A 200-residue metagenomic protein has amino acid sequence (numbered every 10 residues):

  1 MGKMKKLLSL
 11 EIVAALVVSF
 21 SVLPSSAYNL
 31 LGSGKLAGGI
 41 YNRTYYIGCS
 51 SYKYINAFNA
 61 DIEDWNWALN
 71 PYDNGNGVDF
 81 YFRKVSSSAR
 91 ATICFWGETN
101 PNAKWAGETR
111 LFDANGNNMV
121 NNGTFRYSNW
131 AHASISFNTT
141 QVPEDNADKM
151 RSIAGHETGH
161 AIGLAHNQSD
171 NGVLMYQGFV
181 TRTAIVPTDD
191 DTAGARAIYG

Functional and structural regions predicted by a protein language model:
G2-A27: Sec-dependent N-terminal signal peptides of Gram-positive bacterial secreted proteins and lipoproteins
L23-G200: Zinc-dependent metalloendopeptidases
